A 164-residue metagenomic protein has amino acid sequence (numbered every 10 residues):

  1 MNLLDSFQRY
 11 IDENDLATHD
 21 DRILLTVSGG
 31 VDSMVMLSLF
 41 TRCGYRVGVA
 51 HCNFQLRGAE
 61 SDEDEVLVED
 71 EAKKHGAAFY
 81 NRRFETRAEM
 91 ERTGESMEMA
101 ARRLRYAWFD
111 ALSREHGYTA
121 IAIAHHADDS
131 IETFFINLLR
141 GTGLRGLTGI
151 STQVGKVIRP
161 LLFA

Functional and structural regions predicted by a protein language model:
M1-A164: Core alpha/beta nucleotide-donor-binding catalytic domains of modification enzymes
